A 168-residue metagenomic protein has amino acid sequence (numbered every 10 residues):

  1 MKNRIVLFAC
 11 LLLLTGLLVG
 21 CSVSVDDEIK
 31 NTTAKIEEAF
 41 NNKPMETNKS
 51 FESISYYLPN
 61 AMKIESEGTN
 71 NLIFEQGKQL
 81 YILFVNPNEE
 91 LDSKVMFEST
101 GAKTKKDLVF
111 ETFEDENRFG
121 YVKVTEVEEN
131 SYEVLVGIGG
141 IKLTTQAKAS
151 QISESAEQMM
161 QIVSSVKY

Functional and structural regions predicted by a protein language model:
M1-F8: Bacterial N-terminal signal peptides that target proteins for export
G16-G20: C-terminal motif of bacterial Sec signal peptides marking the signal peptidase cleavage site
S22-V25: Bacterial signal peptide processing site
K30-N48: Post-signal peptide N-terminal segment of mature Sec-exported envelope proteins
N41-E46, N70-N71, E114-K123: Short, hydrophobic/aromatic-rich segments at coil-to-beta transitions
N48-F97: Secretory pathway targeting signatures of secreted, lumenal, and periplasmic proteins
G101-S153: Signature of long, low-cysteine stretches enriched in small and polar/charged residues
T145-Y168: Surface-exposed amphipathic alpha-helical segments
